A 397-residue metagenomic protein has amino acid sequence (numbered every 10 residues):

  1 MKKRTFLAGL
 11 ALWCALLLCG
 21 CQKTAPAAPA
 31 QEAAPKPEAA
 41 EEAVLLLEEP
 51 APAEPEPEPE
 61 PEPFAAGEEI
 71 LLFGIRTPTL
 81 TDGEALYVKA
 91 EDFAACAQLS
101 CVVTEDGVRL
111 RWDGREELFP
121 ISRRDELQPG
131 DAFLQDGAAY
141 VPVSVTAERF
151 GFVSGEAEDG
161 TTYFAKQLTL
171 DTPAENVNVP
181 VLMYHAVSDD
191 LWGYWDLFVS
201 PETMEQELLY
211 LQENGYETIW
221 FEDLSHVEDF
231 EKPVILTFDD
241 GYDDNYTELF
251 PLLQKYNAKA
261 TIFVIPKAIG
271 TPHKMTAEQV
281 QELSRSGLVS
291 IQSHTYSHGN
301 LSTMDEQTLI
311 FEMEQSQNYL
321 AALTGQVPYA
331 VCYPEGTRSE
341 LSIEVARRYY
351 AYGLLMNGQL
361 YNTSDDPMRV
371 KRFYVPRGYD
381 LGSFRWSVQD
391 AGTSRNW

Functional and structural regions predicted by a protein language model:
M1-T5: Positively charged n-region of N-terminal signal peptides that target proteins for export
F6-C14: Sec-dependent N-terminal signal peptides
L17-G20: C-terminal motif of bacterial Sec signal peptides marking the signal peptidase cleavage site
A25-L182: Primary recognition of N-terminal secretory signal peptides and signal-anchoring hydrophobic helices
T169-T237, D243-D244, T303-W397: C-terminal active-site subregion of NodB/CE4 polysaccharide deacetylases
P180-M183, E217-F221, I235-L236, Q254 (+3 more regions): Short, well-structured secondary-structure segments
Q212, L249-A258, M275-S293, A346-R347 (+1 more regions): Acidic (Asp/Glu)-rich catalytic clusters
H273-Q279, T308-E312: Charged helix-capping and loop-helix junction motifs
